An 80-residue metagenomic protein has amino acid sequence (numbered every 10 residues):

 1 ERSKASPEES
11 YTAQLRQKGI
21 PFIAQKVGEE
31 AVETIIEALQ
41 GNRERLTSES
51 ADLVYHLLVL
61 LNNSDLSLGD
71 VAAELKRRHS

Functional and structural regions predicted by a protein language model:
E1-S50, V54-S80: Flexible "arm" and connector segments at domain edges
